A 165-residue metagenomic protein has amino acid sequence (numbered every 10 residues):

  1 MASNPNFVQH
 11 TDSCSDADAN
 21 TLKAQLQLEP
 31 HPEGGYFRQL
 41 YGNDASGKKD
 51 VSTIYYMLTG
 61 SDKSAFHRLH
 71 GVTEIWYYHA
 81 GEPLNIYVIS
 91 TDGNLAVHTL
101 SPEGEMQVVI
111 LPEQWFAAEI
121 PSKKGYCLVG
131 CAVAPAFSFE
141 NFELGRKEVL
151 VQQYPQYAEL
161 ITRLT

Functional and structural regions predicted by a protein language model:
A2-V108, A117-A118, K124-Y126, P135-S138 (+1 more regions): Non-catalytic, conserved peripheral segments adjacent to functional cores
E113-Q114: Extracellular beta-helix/beta-solenoid repeat scaffolds
L128-G130: Short, well-structured beta-strand segments enriched in hydrophobic/aromatic residues within extracellular or lumenal
